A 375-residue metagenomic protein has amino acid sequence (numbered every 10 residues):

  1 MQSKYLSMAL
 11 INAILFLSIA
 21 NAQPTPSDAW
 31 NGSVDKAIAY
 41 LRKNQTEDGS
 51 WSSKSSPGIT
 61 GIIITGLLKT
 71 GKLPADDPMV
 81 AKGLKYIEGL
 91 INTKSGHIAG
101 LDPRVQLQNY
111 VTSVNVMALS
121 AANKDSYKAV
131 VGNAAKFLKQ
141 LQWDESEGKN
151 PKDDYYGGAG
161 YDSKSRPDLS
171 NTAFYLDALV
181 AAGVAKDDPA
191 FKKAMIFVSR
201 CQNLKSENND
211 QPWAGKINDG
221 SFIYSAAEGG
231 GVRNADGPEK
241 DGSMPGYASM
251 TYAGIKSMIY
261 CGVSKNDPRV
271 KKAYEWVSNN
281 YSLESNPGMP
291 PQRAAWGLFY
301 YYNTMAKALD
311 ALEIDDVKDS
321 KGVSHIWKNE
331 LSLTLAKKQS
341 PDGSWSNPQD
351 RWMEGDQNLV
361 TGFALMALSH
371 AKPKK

Functional and structural regions predicted by a protein language model:
M1-Y5: Positively charged n-region of N-terminal signal peptides that target proteins for export
L6-S7, S55: Short, surface-exposed loop and linker segments with low hydrophobicity and enrichment for Pro/Ser/Thr
M8-S18: Bacterial N-terminal signal peptides
Q23-K36, E47-M79, T93-K136, Q140-L333 (+1 more regions): An alpha-helical repeat/solenoid feature that recognizes helix-turn-helix modules
V80-I91: Active-site-surrounding "flap" and adjacent substrate/cofactor-binding loops of secreted or lumenal enzymes, prototyped
